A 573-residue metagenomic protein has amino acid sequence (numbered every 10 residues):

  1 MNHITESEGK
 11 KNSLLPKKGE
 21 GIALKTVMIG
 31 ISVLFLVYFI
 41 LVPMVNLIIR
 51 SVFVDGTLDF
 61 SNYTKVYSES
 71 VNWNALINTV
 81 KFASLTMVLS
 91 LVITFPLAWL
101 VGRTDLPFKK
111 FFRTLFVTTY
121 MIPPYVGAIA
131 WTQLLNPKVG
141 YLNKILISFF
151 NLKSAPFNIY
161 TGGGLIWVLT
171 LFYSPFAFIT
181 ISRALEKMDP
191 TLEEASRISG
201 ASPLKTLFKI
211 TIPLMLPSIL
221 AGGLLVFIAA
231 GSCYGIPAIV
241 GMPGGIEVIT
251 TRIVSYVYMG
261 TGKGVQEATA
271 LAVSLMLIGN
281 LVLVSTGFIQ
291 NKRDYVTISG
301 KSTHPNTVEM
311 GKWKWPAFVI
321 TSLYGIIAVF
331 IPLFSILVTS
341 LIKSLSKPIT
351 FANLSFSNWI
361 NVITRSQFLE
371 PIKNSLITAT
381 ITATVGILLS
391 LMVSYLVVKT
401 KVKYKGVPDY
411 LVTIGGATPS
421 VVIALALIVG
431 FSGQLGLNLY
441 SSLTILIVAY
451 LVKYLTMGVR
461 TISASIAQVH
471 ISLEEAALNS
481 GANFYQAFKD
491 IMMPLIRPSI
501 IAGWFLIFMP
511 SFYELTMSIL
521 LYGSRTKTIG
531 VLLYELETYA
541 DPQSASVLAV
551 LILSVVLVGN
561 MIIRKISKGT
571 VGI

Functional and structural regions predicted by a protein language model:
M1-G21: Short, Lys/Arg-rich, polar N-terminal cytosolic tail immediately upstream of the first transmembrane signal-anchor
S13-P16, D59-Y67, L354-I363: A short amphipathic helical element positioned immediately N-terminal to and/or at the very start of a transmembrane
L14-K17, V284-T321: Alpha-helical transmembrane segments of integral membrane proteins
A23-G56, S68-E186, L214-G235, I239-G241 (+7 more regions): Membrane-water interface segments at the C-terminal ends of transmembrane alpha-helices in multi-pass inner-membrane
N136, G235-G262, P348-A352, L515-P542: Glycine-rich helix-loop "coupling/hinge" segments at transmembrane-helix boundaries in multipass transporters
L192, D294-N306, L473, A482 (+1 more regions): Short cytosolic juxtamembrane segments of multi-pass membrane proteins
E194, S202, R293-E309, L345-W359: Juxtamembrane inter-helical linkers in multi-pass membrane proteins
S199-A201, P213, S480-A482, P494: Glycine/proline-centered hinge or cleavage motifs at structural transition points of membrane proteins
